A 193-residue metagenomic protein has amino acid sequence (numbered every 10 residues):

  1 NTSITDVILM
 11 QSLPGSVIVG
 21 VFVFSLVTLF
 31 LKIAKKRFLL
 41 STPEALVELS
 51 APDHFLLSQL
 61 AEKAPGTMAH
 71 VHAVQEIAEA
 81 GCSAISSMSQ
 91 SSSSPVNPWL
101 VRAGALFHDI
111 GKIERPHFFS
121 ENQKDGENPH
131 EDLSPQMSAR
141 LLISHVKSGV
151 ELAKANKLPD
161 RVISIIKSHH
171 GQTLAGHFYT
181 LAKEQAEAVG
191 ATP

Functional and structural regions predicted by a protein language model:
N1-G15: Transmembrane helix-loop junctions at the membrane interface of multipass transporters and ion channels
T2-D6, L49-A51, N122, S134-P135: Short hydrophobic/aromatic-rich motifs at helix boundaries and adjacent loops
S16-G20, S41-S50, H72-M88: Alpha-helical membrane-embedding segments and immediately adjacent membrane-interface amphipathic helices
V19-V27, L31, H108-K112: Alpha-helical transmembrane segments of multipass membrane proteins
F24-V47: Juxtamembrane or sensor-core-proximal signal-transducing alpha helices that couple sensory domains to cytosolic
E44-E62: Membrane-cytosol interface motif
L57-P193: Divalent metal-dependent catalytic cores for phosphoryl transfer on phosphate-bearing substrates
